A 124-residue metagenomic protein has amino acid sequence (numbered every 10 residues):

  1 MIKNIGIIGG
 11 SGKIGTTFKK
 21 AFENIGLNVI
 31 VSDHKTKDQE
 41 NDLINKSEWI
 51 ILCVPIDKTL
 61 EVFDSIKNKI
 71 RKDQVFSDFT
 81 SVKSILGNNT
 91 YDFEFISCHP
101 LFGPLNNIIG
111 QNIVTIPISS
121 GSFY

Functional and structural regions predicted by a protein language model:
M1-D42: NAD(P)+-binding Rossmann beta1-loop-alpha1 motif at the extreme N-terminus of oxidoreductases
I2-N4, D73, G110: Phosphate-coordination loops involved in phosphoryl transfer and adenosine-cofactor binding
I7-I8, L52, T115: Hydrophobic Val/Ile/Leu positions in short beta-strands of Rossmann-like dinucleotide-binding domains
V29, Q74-F79, E94-H99: Short hydrophobic/aromatic-enriched beta-strand-loop microsegments
D42-K67: Rossmann-like NAD(P)-binding element
I66-K72, I108: Short, conserved loop/helix-junction motifs that constitute active-site signature segments in enzyme catalytic cores
I70-L86: ADP-ribose/adenylate-binding Rossmann-like module
V82-Y124: Rossmann-fold dinucleotide-binding core
